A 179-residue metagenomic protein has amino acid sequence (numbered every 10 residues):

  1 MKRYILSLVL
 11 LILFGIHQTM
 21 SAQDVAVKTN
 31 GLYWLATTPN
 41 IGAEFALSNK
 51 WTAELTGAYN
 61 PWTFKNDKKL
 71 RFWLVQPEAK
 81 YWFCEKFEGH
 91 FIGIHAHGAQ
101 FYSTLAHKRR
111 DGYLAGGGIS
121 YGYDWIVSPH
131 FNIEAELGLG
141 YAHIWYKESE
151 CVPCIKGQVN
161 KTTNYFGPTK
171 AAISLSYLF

Functional and structural regions predicted by a protein language model:
M1-V25, L175, F179: Bacterial Sec-dependent N-terminal signal peptides
Q23, L35-T37, R71-V75, D111-G117 (+1 more regions): Residues that define the transmembrane beta-barrel architecture of outer-membrane proteins
V25, K50-A53, F87-E88, P129-I133: Repeated loop/turn-to-beta-strand initiation elements of outer-membrane beta-barrel proteins
A26-I41, F64-R71, A106: Solvent-exposed loop/turn segments connecting transmembrane beta-strands in outer-membrane beta-barrel proteins
V27-T29, A43, L55-G57, P77-A79 (+4 more regions): Membrane-embedded beta-strand positions of outer-membrane beta-barrel proteins
G31-L35, G57-T63, Y81-F83, A96-Y102 (+2 more regions): Transmembrane beta-strands of outer-membrane beta-barrel pores
A58-F72, G98-L114, I144-N164: Flexible, solvent-exposed loop segments that connect beta-strands
A79-W82, Y165-F179: Outer-membrane beta-barrel "beta-signal"
